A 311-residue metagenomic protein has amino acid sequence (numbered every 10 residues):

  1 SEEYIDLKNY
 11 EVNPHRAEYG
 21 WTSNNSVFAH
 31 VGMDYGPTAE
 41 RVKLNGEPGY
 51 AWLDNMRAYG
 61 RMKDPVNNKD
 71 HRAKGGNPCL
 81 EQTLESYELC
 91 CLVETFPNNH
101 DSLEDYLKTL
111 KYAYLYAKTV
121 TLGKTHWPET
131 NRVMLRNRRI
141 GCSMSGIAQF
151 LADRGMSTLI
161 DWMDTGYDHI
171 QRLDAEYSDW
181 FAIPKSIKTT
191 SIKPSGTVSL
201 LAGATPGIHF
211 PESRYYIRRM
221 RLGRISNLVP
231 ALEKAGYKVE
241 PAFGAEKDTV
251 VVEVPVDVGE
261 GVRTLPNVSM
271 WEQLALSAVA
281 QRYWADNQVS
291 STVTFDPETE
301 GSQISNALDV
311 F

Functional and structural regions predicted by a protein language model:
S1-I5, N55-R61, T130-M144, I183 (+3 more regions): A glycine-rich phosphate-binding loop feature that marks nucleotide/adenosyl-phosphate handling sites
S1-N67, I140-H169: Conserved, charged catalytic cores of large soluble enzymes
S23, A29-T38, K43-E47, E85-C91 (+4 more regions): Short, well-ordered loop/turn elements at secondary-structure boundaries
E40-V42, G49, M62-H126, R136 (+2 more regions): Catalytic alpha/beta core of large soluble enzyme barrels
L92-E94, G141-D153, S195-L201: Contiguous, well-ordered alpha-helical segments that form the cores/surfaces of helical PPI scaffolds
N99-E104, T125-T130, L151-W162: Inter-helical turn/loop segments and adjacent helix faces that build the functional surface of alpha-helical bundle
H169-T197, G203-T205: Flexible, glycine/threonine-enriched loop-and-boundary segments that flank and lead into catalytic domains of large
